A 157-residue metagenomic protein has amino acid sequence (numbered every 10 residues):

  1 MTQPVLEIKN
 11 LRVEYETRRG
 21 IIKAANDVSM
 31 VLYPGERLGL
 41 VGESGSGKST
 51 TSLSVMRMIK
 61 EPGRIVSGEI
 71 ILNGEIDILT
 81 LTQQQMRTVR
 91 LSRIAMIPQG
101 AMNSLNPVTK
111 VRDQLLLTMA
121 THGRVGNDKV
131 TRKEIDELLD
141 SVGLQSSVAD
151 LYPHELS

Functional and structural regions predicted by a protein language model:
K9-L11, K23-L38, G68-E69: Conserved beta-strand
Y15-R19, R57-E61, I76, L81 (+2 more regions): ABC-type ATPase nucleotide-binding domains, specifically the catalytic core motifs of the NBD
V41-G42: The feature captures the beta-strand-to-loop junction immediately N-terminal to the Walker
M56, I71, M102, V108-T121 (+2 more regions): Short helical segment in ABC ATPase nucleotide-binding domains corresponding to the A-loop/adjacent helical element
I65-I76: Conserved ABC transporter NBD signature motif
N73, K129-S147: Conserved ABC ATPase "signature" region
L151-L156: Conserved ABC ATPase signature
